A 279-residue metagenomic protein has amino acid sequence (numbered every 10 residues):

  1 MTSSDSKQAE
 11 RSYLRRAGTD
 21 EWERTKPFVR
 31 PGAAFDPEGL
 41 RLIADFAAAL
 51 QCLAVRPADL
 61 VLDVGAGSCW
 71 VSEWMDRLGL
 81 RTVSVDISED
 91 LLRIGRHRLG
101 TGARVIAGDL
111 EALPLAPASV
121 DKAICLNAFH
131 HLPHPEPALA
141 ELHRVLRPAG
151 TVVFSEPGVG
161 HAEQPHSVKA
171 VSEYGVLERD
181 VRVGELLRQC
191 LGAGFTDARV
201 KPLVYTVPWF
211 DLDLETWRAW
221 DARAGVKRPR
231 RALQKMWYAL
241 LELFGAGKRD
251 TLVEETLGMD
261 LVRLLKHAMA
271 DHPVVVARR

Functional and structural regions predicted by a protein language model:
M1-A54, W74, L91, D211: Conserved class I S-adenosyl-L-methionine
S68-A112: Class I SAM-dependent methyltransferase SAM/SAH-binding core
I124: A conserved beta-strand element that flanks and buttresses the S-adenosyl-L-methionine
E136-P148: A short glycine-rich, Lys/Arg-flanked "PGG" loop and its adjoining helix->strand segment in the class I
V153-L177: Conserved class I S-adenosyl-L-methionine
R179-G194: Short alpha-helix
A198-L241: Conserved catalytic loop of SAM-dependent methyltransferase domains
D213-A224, L264-R279: Core SAM-dependent methyltransferase catalytic element
